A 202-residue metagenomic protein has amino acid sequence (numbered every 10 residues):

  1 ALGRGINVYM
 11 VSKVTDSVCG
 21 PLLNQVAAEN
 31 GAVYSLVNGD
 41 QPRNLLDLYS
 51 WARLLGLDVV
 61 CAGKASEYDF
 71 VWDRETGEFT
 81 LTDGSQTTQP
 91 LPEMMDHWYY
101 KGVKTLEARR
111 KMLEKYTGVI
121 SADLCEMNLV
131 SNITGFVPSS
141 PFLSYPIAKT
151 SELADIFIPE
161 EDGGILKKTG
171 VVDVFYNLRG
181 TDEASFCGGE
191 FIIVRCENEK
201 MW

Functional and structural regions predicted by a protein language model:
A1-I6, K200-M201: Proteins with a high burden of low-complexity, intrinsically disordered sequence enriched in S/T/G/P/A and R, requiring
L2-R4, V11-D40, L45-W51: Rossmann-fold NAD(P)-binding glycine/threonine-rich loop
D16, S185-W202: Conserved mixed alpha/beta catalytic, RNA-binding, or beta-rich assembly cores of soluble enzyme, regulatory
V33-G189: Core active-site phosphate/anionic-ligand binding loop and the adjoining beta-turn-alpha structural block in enzyme
